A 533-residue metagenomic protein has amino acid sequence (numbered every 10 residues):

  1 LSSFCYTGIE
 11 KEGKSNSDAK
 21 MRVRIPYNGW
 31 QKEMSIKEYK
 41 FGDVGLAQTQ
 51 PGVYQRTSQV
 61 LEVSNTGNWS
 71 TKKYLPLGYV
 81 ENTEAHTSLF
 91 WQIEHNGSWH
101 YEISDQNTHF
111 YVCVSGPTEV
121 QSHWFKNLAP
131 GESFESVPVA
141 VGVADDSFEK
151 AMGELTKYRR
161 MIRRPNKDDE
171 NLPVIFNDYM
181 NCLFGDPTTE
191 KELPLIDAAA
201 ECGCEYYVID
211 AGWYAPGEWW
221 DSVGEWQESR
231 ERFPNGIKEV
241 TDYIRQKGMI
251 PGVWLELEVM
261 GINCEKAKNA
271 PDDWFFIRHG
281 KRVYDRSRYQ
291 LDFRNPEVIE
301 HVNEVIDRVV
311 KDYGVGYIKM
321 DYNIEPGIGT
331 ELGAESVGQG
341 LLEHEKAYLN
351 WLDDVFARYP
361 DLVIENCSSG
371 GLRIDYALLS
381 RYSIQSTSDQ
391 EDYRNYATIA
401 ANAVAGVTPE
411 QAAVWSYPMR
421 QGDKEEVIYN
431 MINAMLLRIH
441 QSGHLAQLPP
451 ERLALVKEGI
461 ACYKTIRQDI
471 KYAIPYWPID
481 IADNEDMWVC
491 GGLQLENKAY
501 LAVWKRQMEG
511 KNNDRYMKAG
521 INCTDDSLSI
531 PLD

Functional and structural regions predicted by a protein language model:
L1, K126-D145: Short Pro-Gly-centered flexible turn/kink motifs
L1-D105, S122, D526-P531: Polysaccharide-binding surfaces and accessory modules of carbohydrate-active proteins
F4, N96, V141, Y179-N181 (+5 more regions): Active-site beta-loop-alpha junctions enriched in small/polar residues
W69, L75-L77, D480-D526: Carbohydrate-binding surface patches
F110-V120: Short, structured beta-strand/loop micro-motifs enriched in basic residues and often containing a Trp
D169-E304, Y317, A334: Aromatic-lined carbohydrate-binding/catalytic grooves of carbohydrate-active enzymes
R232-G236, V240, Q246, K268-I428 (+2 more regions): Active-site neighborhood of glycoside hydrolase catalytic domains
N433, L437-R438, S442-I479: Aromatic- and carboxylate-lined catalytic core of secreted/periplasmic carbohydrate-active enzymes
